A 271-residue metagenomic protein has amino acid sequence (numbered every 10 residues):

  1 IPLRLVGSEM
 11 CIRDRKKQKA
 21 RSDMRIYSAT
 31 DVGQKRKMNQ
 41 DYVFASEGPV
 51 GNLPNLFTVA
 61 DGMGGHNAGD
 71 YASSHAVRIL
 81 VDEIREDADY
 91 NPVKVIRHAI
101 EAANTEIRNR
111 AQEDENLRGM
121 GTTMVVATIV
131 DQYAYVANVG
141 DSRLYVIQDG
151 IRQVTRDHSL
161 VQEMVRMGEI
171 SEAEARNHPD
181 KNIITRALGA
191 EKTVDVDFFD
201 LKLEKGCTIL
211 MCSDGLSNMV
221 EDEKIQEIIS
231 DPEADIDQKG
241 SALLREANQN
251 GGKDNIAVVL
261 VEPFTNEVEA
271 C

Functional and structural regions predicted by a protein language model:
I1-D14: Single conserved hydrophobic/aromatic residue that forms the stacking wall/gate of nucleotide- or nucleobase-binding
R13-E86, E113-A127, Y133-A134, S142-L144 (+4 more regions): N-terminal entry segment of metal-dependent catalytic domains or homologous docking segments
T58, N138, I209-M211: Residue-level marker for buried hydrophobic side chains located in beta-strands that build the well-ordered beta-sheet
G65-N91, L203-E246, N250: Active-site-proximal, acidic helix/loop segment immediately C-terminal to a metal-coordinating Asp/Glu
V136-N138, T155, E269-A270: Amphipathic coiled-coil signal-relay and dimerization helices
I147, V261-E267: Short beta-strand-to-coil "C-cap" segments at the C-terminal boundary of structured domains/repeats, marking
G150-R152: Predominantly a core beta-strand signature of beta-propeller blades across repeat-based propeller domains
D157-K205, N250: Conserved, helical-rich catalytic subdomain that frames metal- and/or nucleotide-binding sites in enzyme alpha/beta
